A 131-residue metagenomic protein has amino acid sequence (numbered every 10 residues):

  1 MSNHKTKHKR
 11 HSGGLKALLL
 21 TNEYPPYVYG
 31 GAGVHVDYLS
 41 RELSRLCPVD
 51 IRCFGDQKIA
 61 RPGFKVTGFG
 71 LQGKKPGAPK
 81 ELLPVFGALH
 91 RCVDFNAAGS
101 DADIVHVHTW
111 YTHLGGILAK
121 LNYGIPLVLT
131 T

Functional and structural regions predicted by a protein language model:
M1-I59: N-terminal subdomain of nucleotide-sugar transferases
A17, I104-H106, A119-T131: Active-site proximal beta-strand in glycosyltransferases
G30-G31, A60-K65, A119: Short aromatic-enriched loop/helix-cap "lid" or pocket-rim segments at secondary-structure transitions that line
R52-F54, F69, T130: Generic beta-sheet signal
P62-N96: A short, charged, and often flexible helix/loop element on the N-terminal side of the glycosyltransferase catalytic
A97-A102: Glycine-rich phosphate-binding loop signature in dinucleotide/nucleotide-binding domains
V107-T112: Short His-centered aromatic/hydrophobic patch
